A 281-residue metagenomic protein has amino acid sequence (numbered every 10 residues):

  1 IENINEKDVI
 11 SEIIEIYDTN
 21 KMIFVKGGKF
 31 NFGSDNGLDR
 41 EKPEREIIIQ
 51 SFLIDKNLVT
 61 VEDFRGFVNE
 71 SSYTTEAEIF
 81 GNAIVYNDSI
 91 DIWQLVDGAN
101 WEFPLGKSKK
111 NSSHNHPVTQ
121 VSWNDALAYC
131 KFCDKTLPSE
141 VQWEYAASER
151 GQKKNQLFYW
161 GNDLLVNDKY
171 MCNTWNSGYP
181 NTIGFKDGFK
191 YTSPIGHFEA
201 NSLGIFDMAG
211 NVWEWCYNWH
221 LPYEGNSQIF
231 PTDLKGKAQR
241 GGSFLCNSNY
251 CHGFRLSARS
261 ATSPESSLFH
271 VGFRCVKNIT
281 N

Functional and structural regions predicted by a protein language model:
I1-L105, N124, R150, F273-N281: Short, compositionally biased
V25, N31, N36, T74 (+3 more regions): Functional-site microenvironments in short loops/helix caps that host divalent-cation chemistry
F244, R259, N278-N281: General helical structural elements
